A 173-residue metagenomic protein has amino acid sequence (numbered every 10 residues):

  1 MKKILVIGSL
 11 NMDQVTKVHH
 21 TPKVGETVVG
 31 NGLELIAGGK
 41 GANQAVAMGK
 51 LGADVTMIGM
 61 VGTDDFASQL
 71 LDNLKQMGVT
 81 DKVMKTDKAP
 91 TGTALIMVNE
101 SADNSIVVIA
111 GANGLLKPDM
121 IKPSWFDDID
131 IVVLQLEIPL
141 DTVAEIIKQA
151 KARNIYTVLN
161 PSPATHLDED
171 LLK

Functional and structural regions predicted by a protein language model:
M1-M60, A67-Q69: Glycine-rich phosphate/adenosyl-contacting loop at the front of the ribokinase-like
D65-M77, I96-V98, A102, K122: Active-site-proximal loop->helix
N73-K88: A glycine-rich helix N-cap at a beta->alpha junction
G78, G111-D119, T157-A164: Short gly/ser/thr-rich secondary-structure transition/capping motifs
T86, I96-I131, L136: Conserved phosphate-binding/catalytic loop of the ribokinase/pfkB sugar-kinase fold
I131-K173: Conserved beta-alpha-beta core of the PfkB/ribokinase-like small-molecule kinase fold
